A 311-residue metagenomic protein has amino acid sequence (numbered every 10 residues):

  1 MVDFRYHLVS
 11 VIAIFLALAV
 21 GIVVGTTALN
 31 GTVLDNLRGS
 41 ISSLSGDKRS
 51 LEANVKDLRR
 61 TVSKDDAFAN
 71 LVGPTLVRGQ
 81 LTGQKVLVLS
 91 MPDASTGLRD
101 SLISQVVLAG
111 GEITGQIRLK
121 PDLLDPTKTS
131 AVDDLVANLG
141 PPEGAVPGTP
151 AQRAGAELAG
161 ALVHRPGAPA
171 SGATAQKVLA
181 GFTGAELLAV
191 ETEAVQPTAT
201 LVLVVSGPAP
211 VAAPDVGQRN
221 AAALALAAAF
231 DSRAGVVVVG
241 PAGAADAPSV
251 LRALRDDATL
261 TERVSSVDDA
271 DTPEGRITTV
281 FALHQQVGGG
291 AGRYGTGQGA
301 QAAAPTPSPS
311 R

Functional and structural regions predicted by a protein language model:
M1-V9: N-terminal positive-inside, membrane-proximal cytosolic segments immediately preceding the first
A19-S45: Transmembrane signal-anchor/signal-peptide helices with a preference for the extracytoplasmic
S63-K85: Coiled-coil termination/hinge junctions
A69, G73, R99, I103 (+1 more regions): Extracytoplasmic/secreted envelope proteins and their assembly/folding machinery, especially bacterial periplasmic
V77-N138: Structured, soluble extracytoplasmic/luminal domains of envelope-associated proteins
K120-D215, A222: A substrate-binding/cap region within the structured catalytic cores of diverse enzymes
A199-R311: Extracytoplasmic/luminal low-complexity segments enriched in Pro/Gly and acidic/polar residues that act as flexible
